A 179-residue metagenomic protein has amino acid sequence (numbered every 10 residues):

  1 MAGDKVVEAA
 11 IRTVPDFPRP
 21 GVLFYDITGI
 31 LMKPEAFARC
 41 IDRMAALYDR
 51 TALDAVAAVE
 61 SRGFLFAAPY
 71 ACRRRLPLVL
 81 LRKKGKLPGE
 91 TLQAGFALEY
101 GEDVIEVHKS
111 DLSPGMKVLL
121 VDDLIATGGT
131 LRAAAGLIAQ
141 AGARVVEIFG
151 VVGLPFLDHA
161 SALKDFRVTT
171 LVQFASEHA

Functional and structural regions predicted by a protein language model:
M1-L53: Active-site-facing substrate-recognition patch
A2-G3, A9, A133-A179: PRPP-dependent phosphoribosyltransferase catalytic core
G21, L78, I148: Residue-level signature of catalytic and energy-coupling elements of molecular machines, predominantly ATP/GTP-dependent
L53, P114-G115, D165: Phosphate-coordination loops involved in phosphoryl transfer and adenosine-cofactor binding
L53-E60: Short glycine-rich phosphate-binding loop at a beta-alpha junction
L65-R74, A133-A135: Short Gly/Thr/Asp-enriched flexible loops that form oxyanion-binding sites at enzyme active sites
L76-L119, A179: Short, glycine/charge-rich flexible loops or terminal/linker lids adjacent to PRPP-binding catalytic cores
D123, G128: Conserved G/P- and acidic residue-centered "switch" motifs that form tight phosphate/ATP-binding loops in soluble
